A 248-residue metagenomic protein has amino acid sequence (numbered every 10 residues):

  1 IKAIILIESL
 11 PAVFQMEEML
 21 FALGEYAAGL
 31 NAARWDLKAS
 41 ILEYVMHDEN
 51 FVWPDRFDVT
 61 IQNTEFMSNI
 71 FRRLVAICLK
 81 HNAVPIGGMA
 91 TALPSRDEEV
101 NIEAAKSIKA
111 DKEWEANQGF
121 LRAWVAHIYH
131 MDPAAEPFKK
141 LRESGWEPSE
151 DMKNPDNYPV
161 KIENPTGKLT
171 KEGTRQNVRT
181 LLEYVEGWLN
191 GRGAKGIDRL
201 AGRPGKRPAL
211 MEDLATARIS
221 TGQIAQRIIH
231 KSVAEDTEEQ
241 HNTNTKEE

Functional and structural regions predicted by a protein language model:
I1-E248: Conserved alpha/beta-domain cores
